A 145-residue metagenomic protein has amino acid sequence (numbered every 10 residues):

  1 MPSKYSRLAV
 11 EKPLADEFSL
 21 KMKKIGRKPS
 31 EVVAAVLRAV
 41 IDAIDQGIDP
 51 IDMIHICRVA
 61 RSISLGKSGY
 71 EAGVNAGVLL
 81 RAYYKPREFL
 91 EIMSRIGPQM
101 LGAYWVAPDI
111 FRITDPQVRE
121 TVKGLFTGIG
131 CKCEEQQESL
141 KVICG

Functional and structural regions predicted by a protein language model:
M1-A15, S19-K23: Short Lys/Arg-rich basic patches
F18-S19, D49-M53: Short, glycine/acidic-rich hinge or "gate" loops at secondary-structure transitions that mediate conformational
R27-I51: Short, basic amphipathic alpha-helical segments that act as recognition/interaction helices in nucleic-acid-binding
H55-F111: An N-terminal amphipathic alpha-helical segment
L90-E138: Short, hydrophobic/π-rich interface segment
E138-G145: A generic structural motif
